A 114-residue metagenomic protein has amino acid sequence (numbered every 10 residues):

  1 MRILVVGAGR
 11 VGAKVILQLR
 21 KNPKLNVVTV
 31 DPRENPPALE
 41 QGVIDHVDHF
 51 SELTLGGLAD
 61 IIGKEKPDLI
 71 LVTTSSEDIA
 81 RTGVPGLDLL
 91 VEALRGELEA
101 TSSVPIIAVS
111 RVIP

Functional and structural regions predicted by a protein language model:
M1-I3, I70: Conserved hydrophobic helix-helix packing surfaces used for dimerization/oligomerization
I3-L19: Glycine-rich adenosine-cofactor-binding loop
A8-G9, V30-P32, T73-S76: Structural motif
I16-Q18, Q41, G83-P85: Short amphipathic alpha-helical segments
P23-K24, K66: Short loop/turn motifs at secondary-structure junctions
K24-I44: NAD(P)-binding Rossmann-fold cofactor-contacting core
R33-N35, S110-P114: Short beta-alpha junction loops
V47-V112: Phosphate-bearing ligand-interacting subdomains that bind or position ATP/ADP/UDP/GDP/NAD(P) or nucleotide-linked
